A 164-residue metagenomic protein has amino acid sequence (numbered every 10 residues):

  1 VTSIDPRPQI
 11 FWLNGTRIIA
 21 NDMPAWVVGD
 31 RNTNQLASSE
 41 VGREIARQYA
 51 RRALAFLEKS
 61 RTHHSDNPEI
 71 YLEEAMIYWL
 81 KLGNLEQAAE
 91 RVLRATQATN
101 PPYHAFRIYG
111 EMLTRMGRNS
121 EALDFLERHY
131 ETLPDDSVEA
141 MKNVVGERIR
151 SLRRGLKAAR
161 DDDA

Functional and structural regions predicted by a protein language model:
T2, R7, W12-D66, L72-L80: Short coil/linker segments at helix-helix boundaries
I4, H63-H64, Q97-T99, T132: Structural marker of alpha-solenoid helical repeat scaffolds
P6, E58, E90-L93, E127: Alpha-solenoid helical repeat scaffolds
I10-F11, P68-Y71, A88, Y103-F106 (+2 more regions): TPR alpha-solenoid repeat register
G15, E74-A75, I108-Y109, V144 (+1 more regions): Structural register within alpha-helical repeat arrays
A50, N84-L85, N119: TPR-repeat structural position
Y103, M112, R118-A164: Terminal, low-structured helical/coil segments at or just beyond the last alpha-helical repeat
